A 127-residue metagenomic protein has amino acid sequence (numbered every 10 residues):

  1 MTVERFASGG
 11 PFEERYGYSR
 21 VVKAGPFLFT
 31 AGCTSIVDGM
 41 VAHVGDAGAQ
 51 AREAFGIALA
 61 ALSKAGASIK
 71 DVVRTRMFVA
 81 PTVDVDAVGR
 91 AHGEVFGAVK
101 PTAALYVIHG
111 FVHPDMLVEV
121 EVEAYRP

Functional and structural regions predicted by a protein language model:
M1-G56, A60-V73, V79-P127: N-terminal presequence-like segments and the immediate start of the first folded domain
